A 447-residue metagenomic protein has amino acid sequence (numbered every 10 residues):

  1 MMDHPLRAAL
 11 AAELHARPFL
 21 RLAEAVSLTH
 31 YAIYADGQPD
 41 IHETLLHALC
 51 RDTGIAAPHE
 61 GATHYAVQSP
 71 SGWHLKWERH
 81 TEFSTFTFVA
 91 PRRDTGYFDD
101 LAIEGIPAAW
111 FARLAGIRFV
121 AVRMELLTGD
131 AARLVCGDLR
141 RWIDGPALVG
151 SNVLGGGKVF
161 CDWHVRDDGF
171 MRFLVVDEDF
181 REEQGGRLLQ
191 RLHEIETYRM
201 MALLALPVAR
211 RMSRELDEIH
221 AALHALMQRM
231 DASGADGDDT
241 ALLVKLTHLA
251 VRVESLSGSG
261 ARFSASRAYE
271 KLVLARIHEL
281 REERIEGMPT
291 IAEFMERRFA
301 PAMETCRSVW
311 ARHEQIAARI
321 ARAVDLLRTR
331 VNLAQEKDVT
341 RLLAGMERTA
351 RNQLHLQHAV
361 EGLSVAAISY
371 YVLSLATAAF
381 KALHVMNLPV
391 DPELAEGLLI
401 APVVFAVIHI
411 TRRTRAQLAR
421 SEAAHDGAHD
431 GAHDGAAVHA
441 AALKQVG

Functional and structural regions predicted by a protein language model:
M1-V120, G447: N-terminal pre-transmembrane cytosolic regions of membrane proteins
S27-T29, E82-S84, G169-M171, E304 (+2 more regions): Structural beta-strand/beta-sheet cores of well-ordered domains, especially the beta-sheet scaffolds that support
L46-A57, W110, L223, S257 (+2 more regions): Hydrophobic, Leu/Ile/Phe/Ala-enriched alpha-helical segments that form helix-helix packing faces
R51, I55-A56, L139-D144, H409-R413: Short, basic/low-complexity N-terminal boundary segments at the transition from targeting/disordered tails
V89-L246, V251: Extended alpha-helical interaction modules
V165-R181, R211-L216, H220-L223, L256-L280 (+2 more regions): Short, positively charged
K245-L373: Membrane-associated alpha-helical segments
A317-G447: Hydrophobic alpha-helical transmembrane segments and their immediately adjacent juxtamembrane loops
